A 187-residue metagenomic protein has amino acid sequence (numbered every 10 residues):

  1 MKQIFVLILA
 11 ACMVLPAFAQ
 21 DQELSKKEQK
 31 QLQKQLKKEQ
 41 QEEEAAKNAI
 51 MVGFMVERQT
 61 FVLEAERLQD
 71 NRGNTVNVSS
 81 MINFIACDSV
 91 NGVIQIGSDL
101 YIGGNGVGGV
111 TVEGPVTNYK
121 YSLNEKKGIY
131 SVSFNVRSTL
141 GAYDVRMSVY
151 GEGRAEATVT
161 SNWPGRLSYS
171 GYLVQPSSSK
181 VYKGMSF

Functional and structural regions predicted by a protein language model:
M1-K26: Bacterial Sec-dependent N-terminal signal peptides
A17-E57: Sec-dependent signal peptide cleavage junction
K47, A65-S80: N-terminal post-signal-peptidase region of extra-cytosolic proteins
F54-Q69: A short, Trp-centered hydrophobic/proline-enriched beta-strand micro-motif
E66, Q95-D99, N135, V159-N162: Surface loops and adjacent helix of pleckstrin homology
V76-I129: Mid-length scaffold segments of soluble, non-membrane domains
N118-F187: Helix-rich interaction surfaces within compact, conserved domain-sized segments that mediate assembly or partner
